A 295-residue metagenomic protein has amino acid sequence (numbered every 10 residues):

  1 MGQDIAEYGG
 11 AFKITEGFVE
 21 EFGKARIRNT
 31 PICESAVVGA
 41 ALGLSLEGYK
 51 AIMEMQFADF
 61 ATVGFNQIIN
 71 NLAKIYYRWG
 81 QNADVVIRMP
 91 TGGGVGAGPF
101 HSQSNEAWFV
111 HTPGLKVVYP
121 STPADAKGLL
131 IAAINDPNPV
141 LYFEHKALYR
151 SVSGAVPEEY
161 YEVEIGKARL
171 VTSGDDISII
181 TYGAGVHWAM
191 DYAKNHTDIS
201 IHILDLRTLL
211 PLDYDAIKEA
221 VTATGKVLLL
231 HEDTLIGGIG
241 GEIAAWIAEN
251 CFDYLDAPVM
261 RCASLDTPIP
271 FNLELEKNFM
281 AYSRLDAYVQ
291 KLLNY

Functional and structural regions predicted by a protein language model:
M1-F143, A147-L148, K277: Thiamine diphosphate
I5, F12-E21, G80-R88, G94-G96 (+1 more regions): Thiamine diphosphate
